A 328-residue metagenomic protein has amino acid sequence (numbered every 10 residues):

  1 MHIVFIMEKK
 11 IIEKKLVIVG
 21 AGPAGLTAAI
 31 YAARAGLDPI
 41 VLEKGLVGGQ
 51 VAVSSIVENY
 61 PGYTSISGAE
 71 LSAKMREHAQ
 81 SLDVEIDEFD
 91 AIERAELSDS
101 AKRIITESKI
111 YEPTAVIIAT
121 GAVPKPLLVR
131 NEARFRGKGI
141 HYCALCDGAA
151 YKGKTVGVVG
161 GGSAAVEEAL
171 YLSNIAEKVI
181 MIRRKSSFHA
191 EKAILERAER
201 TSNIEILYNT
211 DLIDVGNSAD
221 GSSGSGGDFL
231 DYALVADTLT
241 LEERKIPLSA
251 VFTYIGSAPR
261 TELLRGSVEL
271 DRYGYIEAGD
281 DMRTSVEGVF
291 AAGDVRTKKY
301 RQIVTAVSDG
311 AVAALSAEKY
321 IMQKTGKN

Functional and structural regions predicted by a protein language model:
M7-K9, A122-S163, E167-I175, E277-G279: Glycine-rich dinucleotide-binding loop and its adjacent helix/turn
E8-L82, T155, A164-K192, D271: Beta1-alpha1 glycine-rich phosphate/pyrophosphate-binding loop at the start of Rossmann-like nucleotide-binding domains
E13-K15, F89, K152-K154, N209 (+2 more regions): Phosphate-coordination loops involved in phosphoryl transfer and adenosine-cofactor binding
G20-G25, G121, G160-G162, G293: Conserved phosphate-binding and hydrolysis motifs of nucleotide-dependent enzymes
A79-I105, I110-Y111, N174-D280, K319-N328: A Rossmann-like FAD-binding core segment of flavoenzymes
I86-A149: Glycine/small-residue-rich loop that forms an oxyanion/phosphate-binding "nest" at active or ligand-binding sites
L128, R134-A150, T253-T305, D309 (+1 more regions): FAD-site-proximal beta/loop scaffold in flavoenzymes
